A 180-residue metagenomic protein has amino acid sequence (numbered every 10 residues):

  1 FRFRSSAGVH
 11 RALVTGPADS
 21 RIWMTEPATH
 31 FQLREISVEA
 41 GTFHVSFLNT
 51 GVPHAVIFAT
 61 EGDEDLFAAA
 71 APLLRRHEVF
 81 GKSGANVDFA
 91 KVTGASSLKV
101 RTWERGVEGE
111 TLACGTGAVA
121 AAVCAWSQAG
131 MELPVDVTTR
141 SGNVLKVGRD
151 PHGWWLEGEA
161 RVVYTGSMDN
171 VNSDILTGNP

Functional and structural regions predicted by a protein language model:
F1-L112, A120-P180: Active-site proximal loop and beta-alpha junction motif in alpha/beta enzyme cores
